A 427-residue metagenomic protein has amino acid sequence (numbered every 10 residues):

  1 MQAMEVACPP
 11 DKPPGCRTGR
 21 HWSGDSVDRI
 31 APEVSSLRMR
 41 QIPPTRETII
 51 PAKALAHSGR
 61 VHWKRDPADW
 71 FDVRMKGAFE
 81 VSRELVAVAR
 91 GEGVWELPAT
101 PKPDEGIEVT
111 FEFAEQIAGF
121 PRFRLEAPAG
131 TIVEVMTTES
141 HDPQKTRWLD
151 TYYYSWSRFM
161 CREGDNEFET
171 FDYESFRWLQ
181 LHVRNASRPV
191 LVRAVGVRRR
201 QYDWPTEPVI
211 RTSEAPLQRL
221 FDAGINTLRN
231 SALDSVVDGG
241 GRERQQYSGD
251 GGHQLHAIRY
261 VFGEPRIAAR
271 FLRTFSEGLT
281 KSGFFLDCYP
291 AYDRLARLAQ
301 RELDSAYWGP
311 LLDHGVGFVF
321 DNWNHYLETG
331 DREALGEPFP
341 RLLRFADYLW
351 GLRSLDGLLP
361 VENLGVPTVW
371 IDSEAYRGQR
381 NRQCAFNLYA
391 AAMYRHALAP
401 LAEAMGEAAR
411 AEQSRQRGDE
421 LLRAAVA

Functional and structural regions predicted by a protein language model:
M1-G241, D250, R266-A269, S282 (+5 more regions): Extracellular/oxidizing-compartment recognition motifs
P143, W178, P189-A223, R229 (+4 more regions): Active-site acid/base region of carbohydrate-active enzymes
A257, D321-N324, M393, A397-L401: Core register positions within helices of long alpha-helical scaffolds
Q300-A306, V316-D321, G330: Long, charge-rich low-complexity segments
Y307-L311: Short, motif-level signal for alpha-helix interfacial/capping segments enriched in acidic residues and aromatics/proline
